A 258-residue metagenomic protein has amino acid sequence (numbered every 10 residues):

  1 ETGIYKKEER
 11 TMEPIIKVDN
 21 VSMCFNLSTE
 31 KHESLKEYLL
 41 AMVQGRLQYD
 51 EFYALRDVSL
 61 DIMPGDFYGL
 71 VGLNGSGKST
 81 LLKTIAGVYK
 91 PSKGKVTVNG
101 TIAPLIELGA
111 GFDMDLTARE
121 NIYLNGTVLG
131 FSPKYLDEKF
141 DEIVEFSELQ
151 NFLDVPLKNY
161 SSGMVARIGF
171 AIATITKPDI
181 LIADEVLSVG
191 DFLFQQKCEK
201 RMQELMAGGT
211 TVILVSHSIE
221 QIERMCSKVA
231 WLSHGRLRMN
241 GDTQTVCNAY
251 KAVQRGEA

Functional and structural regions predicted by a protein language model:
P14-A54, T243-E257: Pre-NBD coupling/linker segments of ABC/ABC-like ATPases
K36-Q44, Y123, Y135-F152: Conserved ABC ATPase "signature" region
V71-L73: The feature captures the beta-strand-to-loop junction immediately N-terminal to the Walker
S216-H217: H-loop/switch region of ABC-family ATPase nucleotide-binding domains
I222-R224: A short, surface-exposed alpha-helical micro-motif characterized by mixed small hydrophobic and charged/polar residues
H234-G235, Y250: Conserved ABC ATPase "signature" C-loop
